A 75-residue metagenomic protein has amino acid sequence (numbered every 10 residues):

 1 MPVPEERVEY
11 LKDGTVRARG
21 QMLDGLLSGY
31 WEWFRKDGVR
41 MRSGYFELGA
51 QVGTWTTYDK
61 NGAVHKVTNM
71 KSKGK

Functional and structural regions predicted by a protein language model:
M1-K75: Glycine/tyrosine- and acidic-biased, solvent-exposed loop/turn segments at the edges of beta-strands
